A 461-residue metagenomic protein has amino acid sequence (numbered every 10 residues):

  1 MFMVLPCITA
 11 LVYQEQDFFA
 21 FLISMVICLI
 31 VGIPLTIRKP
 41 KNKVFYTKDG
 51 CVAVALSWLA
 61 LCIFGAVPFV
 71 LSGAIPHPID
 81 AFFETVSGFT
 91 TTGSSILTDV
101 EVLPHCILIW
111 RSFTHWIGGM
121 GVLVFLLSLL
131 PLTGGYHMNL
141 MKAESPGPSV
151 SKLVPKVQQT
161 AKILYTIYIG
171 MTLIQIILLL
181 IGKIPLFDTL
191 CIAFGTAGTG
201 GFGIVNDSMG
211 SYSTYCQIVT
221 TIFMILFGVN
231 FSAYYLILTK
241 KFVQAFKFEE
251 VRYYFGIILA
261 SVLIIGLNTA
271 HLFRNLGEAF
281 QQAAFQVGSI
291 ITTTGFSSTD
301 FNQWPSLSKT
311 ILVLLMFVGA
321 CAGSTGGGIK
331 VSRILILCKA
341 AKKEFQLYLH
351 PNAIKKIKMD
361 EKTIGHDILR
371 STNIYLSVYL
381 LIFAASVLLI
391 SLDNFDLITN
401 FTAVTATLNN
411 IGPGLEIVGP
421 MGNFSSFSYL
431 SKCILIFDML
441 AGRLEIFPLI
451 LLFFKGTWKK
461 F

Functional and structural regions predicted by a protein language model:
M1-F461: Membrane-proximal intracellular helices of multi-pass ion channels
